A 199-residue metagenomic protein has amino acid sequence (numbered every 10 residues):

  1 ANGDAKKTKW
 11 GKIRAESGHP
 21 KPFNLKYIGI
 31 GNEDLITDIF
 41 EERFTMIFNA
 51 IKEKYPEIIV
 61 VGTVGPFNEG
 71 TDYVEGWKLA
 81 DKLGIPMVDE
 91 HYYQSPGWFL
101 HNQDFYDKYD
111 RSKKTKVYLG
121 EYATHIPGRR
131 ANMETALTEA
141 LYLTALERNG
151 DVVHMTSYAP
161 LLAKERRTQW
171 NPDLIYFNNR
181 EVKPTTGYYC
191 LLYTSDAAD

Functional and structural regions predicted by a protein language model:
A1-N2: Carboxylate/His-rich catalytic cores and anion/metal-binding grooves
K6, H19-K26, G31-M87, H91-K116 (+1 more regions): Active-site neighborhood of glycoside hydrolase catalytic domains
R14-K21, W77, A140-E147: Short aromatic-glycine motifs in intrinsically disordered, low-complexity regions
F44-K54, N171-R180, P184-T186: Short, surface-exposed polybasic-and-hydrophobic patches located at secondary-structure transitions
Y73-E75, R167-N171: Short aromatic-enriched loop/helix-cap "lid" or pocket-rim segments at secondary-structure transitions that line
M87, Y93-R166, Y176-Y188: Catalytic-core region of carbohydrate-active enzymes that cleave or remodel glycosidic bonds
Y193-A198: Conserved small/polar residues in nucleotide/adenosyl-binding loops
